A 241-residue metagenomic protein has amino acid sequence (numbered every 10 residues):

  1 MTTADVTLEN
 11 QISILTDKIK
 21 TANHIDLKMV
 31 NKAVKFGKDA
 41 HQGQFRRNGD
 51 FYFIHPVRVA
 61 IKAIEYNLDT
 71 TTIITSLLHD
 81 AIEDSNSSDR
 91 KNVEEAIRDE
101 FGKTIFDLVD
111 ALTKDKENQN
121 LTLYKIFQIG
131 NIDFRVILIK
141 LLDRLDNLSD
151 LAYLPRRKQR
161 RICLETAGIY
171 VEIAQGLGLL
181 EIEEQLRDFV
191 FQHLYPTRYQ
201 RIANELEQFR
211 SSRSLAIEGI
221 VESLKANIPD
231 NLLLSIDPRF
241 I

Functional and structural regions predicted by a protein language model:
M1-I241: Active-site helical microenvironments for divalent-metal-assisted chemistry
